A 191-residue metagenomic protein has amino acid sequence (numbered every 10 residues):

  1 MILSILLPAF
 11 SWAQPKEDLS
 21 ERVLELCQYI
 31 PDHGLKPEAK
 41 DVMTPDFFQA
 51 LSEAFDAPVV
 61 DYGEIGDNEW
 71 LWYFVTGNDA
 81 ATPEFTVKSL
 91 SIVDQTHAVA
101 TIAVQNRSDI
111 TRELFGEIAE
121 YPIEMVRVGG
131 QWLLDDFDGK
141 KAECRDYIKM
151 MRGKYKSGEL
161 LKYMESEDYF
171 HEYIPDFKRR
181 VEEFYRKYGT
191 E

Functional and structural regions predicted by a protein language model:
M1-P8: Bacterial N-terminal signal peptides
A9-A13: Sec/Tat signal peptide C-region and signal peptidase I cleavage site
P15, Q49-L114, Y169, Y173-V181 (+1 more regions): Surface-exposed, charged secondary-structure patches
P15-E38: Short, aromatic-enriched amphipathic alpha-helices that serve as compact interaction elements
E38-A39, W132: Hydrophobic pocket/interface hotspot
V87-L90, E120-V126: Hydrophobic/aromatic beta-strand elements that line small-molecule binding cavities or substrate pockets in beta-rich
T101-E120, V128-G129, L133-E191: Low-complexity, intrinsically disordered terminal/linker segments enriched in charged and Gly/Pro repeats
